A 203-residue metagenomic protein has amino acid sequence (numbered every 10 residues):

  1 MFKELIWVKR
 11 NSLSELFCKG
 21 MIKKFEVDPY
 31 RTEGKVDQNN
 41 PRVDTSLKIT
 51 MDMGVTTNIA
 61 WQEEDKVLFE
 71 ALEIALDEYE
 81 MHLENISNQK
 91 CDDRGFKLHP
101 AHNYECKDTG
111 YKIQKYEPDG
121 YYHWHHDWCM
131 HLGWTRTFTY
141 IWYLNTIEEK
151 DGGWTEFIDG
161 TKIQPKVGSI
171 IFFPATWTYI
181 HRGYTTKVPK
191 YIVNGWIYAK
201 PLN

Functional and structural regions predicted by a protein language model:
M1-I170, T178-N203: Fe(II)/2-oxoglutarate oxygenase catalytic core
